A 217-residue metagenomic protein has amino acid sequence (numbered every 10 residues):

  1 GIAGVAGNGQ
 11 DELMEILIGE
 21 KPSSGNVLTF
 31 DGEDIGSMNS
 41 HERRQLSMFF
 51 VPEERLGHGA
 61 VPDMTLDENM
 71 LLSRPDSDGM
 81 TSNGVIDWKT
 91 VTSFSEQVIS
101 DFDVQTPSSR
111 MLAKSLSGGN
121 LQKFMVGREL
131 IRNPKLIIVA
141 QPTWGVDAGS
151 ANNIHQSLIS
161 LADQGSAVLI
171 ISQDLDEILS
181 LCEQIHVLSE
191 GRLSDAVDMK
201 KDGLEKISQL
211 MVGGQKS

Functional and structural regions predicted by a protein language model:
G1-S217: Glycine-rich phosphate-binding loops of nucleotide-dependent enzymes
